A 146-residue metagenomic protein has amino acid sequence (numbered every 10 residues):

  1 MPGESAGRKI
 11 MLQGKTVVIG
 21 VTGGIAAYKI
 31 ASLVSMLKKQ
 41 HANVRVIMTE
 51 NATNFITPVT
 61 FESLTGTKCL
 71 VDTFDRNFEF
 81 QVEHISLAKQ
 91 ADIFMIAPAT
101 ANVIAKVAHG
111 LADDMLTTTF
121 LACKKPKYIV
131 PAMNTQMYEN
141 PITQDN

Functional and structural regions predicted by a protein language model:
P2-N146: A cross-family phosphate/adenosyl-ligand binding-site feature
